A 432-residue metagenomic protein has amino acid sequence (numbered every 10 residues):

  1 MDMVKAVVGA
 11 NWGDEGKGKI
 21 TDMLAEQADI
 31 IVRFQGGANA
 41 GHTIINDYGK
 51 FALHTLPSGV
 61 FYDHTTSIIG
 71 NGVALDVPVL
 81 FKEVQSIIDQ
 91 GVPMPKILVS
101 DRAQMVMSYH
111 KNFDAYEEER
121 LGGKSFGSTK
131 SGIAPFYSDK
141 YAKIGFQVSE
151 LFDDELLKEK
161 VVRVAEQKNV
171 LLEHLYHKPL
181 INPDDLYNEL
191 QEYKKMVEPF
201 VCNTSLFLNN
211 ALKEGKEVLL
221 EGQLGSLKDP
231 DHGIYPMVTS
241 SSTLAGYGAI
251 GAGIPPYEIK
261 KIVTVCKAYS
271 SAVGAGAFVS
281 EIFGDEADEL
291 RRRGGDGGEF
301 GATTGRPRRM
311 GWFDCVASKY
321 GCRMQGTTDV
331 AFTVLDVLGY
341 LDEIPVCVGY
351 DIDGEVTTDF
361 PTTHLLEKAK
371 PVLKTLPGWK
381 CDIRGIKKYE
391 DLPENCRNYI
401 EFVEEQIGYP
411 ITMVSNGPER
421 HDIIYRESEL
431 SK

Functional and structural regions predicted by a protein language model:
M1-K432: Non-transmembrane, aqueous-exposed alpha-helical and coiled segments at domain scale
